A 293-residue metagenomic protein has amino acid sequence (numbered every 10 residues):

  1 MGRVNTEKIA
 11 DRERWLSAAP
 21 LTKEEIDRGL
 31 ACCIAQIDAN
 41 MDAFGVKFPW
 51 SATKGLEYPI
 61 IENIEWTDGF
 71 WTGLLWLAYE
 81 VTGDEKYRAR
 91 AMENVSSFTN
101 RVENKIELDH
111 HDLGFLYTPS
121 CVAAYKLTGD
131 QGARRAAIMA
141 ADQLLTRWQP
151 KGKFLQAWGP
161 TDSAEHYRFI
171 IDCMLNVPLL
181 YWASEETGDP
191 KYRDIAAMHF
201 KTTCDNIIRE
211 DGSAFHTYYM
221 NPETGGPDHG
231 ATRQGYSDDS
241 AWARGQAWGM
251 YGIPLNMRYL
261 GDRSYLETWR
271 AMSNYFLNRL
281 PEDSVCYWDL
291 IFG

Functional and structural regions predicted by a protein language model:
M1-G293: Glycan-recognition and catalytic cores of secretory/periplasmic carbohydrate-active enzymes
